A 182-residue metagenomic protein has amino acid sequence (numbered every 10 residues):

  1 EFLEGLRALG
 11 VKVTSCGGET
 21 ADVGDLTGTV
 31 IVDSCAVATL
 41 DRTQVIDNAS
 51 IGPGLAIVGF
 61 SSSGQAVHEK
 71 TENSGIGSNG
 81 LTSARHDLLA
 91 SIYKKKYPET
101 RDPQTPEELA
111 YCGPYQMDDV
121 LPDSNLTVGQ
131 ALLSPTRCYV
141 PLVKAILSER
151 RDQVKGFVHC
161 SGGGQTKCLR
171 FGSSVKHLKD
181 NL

Functional and structural regions predicted by a protein language model:
E1-L182: Helix-biased detector of long, well-ordered alpha-helical tracts
